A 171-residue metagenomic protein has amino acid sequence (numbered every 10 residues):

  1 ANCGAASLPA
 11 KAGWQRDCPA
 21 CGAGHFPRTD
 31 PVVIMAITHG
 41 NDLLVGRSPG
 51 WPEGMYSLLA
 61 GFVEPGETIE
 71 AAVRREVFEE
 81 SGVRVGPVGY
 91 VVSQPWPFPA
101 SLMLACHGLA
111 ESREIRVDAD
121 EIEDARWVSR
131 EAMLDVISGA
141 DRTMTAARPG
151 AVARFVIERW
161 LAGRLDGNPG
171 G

Functional and structural regions predicted by a protein language model:
A1, L8-P9, P52-Y56, D118-G171: Nudix hydrolase/Nudix homology domain
C3-G4, G22: Cys/His-coordinated zinc-binding microdomains
A5-L8, F26: Short functional micro-motifs and their immediate structural scaffolds
Q15-L58, F62, R84-Y90, G108-A110: N-terminal strand-loop-strand
L59, V73, V77: Hydrophobic alpha-helical positions that pack around
E67: Surface-exposed, charge/polar-rich loops and edge strands
Q94-A119: Active-site-adjacent beta-strand/loop module that shapes the phosphate/pyrophosphate-binding cleft
